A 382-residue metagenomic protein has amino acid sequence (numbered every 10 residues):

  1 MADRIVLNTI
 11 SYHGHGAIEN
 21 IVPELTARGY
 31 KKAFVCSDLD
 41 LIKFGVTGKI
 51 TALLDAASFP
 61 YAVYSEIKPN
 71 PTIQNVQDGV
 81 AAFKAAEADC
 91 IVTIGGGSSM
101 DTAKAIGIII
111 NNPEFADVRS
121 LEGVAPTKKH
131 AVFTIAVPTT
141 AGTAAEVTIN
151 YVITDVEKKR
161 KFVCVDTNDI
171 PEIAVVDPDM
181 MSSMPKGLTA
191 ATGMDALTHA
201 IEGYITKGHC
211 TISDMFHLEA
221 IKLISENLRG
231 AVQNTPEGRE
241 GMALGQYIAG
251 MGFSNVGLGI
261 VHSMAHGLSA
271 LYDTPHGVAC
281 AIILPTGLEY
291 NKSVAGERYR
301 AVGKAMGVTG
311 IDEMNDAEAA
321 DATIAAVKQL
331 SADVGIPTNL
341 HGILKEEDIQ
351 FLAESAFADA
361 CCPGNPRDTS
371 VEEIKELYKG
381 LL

Functional and structural regions predicted by a protein language model:
M1-Y64: An N-terminal, well-structured beta->alpha segment
I18-I21, K43-V46, I73-V76, S99-A103 (+3 more regions): Short glycine/serine/threonine-rich phosphate/pyrophosphate-binding segments that cradle anionic phosphate groups
I42-F115, R229-R239: N-terminal small/polar loop signature for handling phosphorylated ligands or for N-terminal nucleophile
Q74-D179: Glycine/threonine-rich beta-strand-loop-alpha-helix active-site module that forms ligand/phosphate-binding
N150-V256: Carboxylate- and glycine-rich phosphate/diphosphate-binding segment that chelates Mg2+/Mn2+
V256-A322: C-terminal catalytic subdomain
Y299, T309-L382: C-terminal charged capping/lid subdomain of soluble metabolic enzymes
